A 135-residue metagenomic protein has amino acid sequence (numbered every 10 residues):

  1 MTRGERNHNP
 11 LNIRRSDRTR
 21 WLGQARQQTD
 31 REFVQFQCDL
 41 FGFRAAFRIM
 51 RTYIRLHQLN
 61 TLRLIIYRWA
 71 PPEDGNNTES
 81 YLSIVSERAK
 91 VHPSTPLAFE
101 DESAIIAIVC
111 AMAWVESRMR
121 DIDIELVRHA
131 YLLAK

Functional and structural regions predicted by a protein language model:
M1-K135: Cell-wall polysaccharide-cleaving catalytic domain and substrate-binding groove, primarily in peptidoglycan/chitin
